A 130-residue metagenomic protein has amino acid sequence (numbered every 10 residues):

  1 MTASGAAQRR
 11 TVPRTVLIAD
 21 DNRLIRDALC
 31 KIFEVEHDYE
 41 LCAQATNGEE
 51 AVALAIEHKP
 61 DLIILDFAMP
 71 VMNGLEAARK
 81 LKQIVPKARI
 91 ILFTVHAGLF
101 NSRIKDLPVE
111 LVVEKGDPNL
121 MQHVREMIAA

Functional and structural regions predicted by a protein language model:
M1-T15, P118-A130: Non-catalytic signal-transmission and effector/linker regions of two-component phosphorelay proteins
D20, D66: Active-site residues of response regulator receiver
R23-A43: Two-component/phosphorelay signaling modules centered on CheY-like receiver
Q44-L62: Acidic, metal-coordinating helix/loop segments flanking the phosphotransfer/catalytic sites of two-component signaling
N47-E50, N73-A77: Acidic catalytic/metal-coordinating carboxylates
M69: Receiver (REC) domain active-site loop signature in two-component systems and cognate sites in sensor histidine kinases
G74, I104-L111: As written
L92-F93: Hydrophobic/aromatic residues positioned on beta-strands within the core alpha/beta folds
